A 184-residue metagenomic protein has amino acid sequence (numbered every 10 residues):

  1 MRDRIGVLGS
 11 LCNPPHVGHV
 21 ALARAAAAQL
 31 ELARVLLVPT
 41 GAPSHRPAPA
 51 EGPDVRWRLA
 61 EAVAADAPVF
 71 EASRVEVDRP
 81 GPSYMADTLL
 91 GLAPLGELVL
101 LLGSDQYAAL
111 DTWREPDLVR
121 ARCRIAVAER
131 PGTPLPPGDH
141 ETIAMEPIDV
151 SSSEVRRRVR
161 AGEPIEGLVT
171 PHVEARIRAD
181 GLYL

Functional and structural regions predicted by a protein language model:
M1-L184: Nucleotidyltransferase catalytic core that binds NTPs
